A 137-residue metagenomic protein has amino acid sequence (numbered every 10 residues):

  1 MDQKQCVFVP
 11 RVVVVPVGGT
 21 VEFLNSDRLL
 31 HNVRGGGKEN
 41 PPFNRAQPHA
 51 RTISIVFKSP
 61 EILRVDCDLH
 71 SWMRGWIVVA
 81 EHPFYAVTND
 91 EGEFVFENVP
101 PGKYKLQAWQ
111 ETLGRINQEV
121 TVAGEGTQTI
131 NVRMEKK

Functional and structural regions predicted by a protein language model:
M1-K137: Extracytoplasmic copper-binding redox domains, predominantly the cupredoxin/blue-copper superfamily
